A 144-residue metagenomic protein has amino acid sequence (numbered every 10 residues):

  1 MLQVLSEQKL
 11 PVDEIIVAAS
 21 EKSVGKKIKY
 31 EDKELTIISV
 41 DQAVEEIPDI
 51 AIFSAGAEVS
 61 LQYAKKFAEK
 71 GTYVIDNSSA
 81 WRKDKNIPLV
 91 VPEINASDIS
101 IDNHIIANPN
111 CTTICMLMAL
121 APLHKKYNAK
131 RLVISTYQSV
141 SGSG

Functional and structural regions predicted by a protein language model:
M1-G144: N-terminal Rossmann-like NAD(P) cofactor-binding subdomain of oxidoreductases, focused on the glycine-rich
